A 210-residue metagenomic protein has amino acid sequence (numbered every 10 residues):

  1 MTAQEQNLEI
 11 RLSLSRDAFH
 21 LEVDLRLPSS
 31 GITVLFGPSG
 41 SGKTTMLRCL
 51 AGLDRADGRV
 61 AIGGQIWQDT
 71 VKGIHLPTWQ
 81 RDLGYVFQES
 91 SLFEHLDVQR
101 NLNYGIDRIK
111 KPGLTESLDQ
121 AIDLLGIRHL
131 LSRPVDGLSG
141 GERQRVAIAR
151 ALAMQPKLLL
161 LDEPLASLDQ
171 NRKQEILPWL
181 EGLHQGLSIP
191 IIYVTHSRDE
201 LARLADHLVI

Functional and structural regions predicted by a protein language model:
Q65-T70, G113-L130, E181-G182: Conserved ABC ATPase "signature" region
W67-G84, R108, T115: ABC ATPase NBD coupling module
L96-T115, L124: ABC-type ATPase nucleotide-binding domains, specifically the catalytic core motifs of the NBD
P134-L138, E142: Conserved ABC ATPase signature
A153-K157: A short, proline-enriched helix->beta-strand linker immediately N-terminal to the Walker B motif in ABC-type P-loop
L159-E163: Catalytic Walker B motif of ABC-type/P-loop ATPase nucleotide-binding domains
S188-V194: Conserved H-loop
